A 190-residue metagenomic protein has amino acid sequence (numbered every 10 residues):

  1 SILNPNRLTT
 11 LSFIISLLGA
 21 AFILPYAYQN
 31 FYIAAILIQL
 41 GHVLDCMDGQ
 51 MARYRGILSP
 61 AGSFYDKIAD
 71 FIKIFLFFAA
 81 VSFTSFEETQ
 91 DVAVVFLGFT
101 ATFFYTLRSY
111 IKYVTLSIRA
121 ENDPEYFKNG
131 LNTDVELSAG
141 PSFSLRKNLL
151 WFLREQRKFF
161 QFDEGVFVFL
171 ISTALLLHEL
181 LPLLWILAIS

Functional and structural regions predicted by a protein language model:
S1, A69-S190: A feature for the membrane-embedded catalytic helix bundles of lipid/isoprenoid biosynthetic enzymes
S1-I33, L153-A174: Topogenic membrane-insertion module of multi-pass membrane proteins
N6, Q29-Y32, P60, V95 (+1 more regions): Residues that define the loop-to-transmembrane-helix transition and helix capping in multi-pass membrane transporters
R7, L40-V43, A61, T100 (+1 more regions): Residue-level marker of motif borders
L11, I33, L37, Y65 (+2 more regions): Hydrophobic core positions of alpha-helical segments in small-molecule transporters and transporter systems
F13-L17, H42, T102-T106: Residue-level recognition of pore/gate-forming positions within transmembrane alpha-helices of multi-pass
L24-Y26, L44-A52, R108-T115: Juxtamembrane membrane-interface segments at transmembrane alpha-helix termini
Q29-F86: Acidic (Asp/Glu-rich) catalytic motifs at the cytosolic membrane interface
